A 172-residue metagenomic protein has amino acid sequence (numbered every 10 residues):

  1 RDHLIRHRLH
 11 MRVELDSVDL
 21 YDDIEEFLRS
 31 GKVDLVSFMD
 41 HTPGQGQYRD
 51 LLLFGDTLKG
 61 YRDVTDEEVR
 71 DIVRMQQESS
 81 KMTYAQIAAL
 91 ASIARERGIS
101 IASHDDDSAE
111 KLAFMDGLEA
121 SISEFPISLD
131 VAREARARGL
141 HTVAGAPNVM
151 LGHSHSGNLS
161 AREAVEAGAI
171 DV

Functional and structural regions predicted by a protein language model:
R1-D106, P147: Metal-coordinating catalytic core of metallo-dependent amide/deamination hydrolases
L9, S100-V172: Active-site-adjacent C-terminal substructures of enzyme catalytic domains
